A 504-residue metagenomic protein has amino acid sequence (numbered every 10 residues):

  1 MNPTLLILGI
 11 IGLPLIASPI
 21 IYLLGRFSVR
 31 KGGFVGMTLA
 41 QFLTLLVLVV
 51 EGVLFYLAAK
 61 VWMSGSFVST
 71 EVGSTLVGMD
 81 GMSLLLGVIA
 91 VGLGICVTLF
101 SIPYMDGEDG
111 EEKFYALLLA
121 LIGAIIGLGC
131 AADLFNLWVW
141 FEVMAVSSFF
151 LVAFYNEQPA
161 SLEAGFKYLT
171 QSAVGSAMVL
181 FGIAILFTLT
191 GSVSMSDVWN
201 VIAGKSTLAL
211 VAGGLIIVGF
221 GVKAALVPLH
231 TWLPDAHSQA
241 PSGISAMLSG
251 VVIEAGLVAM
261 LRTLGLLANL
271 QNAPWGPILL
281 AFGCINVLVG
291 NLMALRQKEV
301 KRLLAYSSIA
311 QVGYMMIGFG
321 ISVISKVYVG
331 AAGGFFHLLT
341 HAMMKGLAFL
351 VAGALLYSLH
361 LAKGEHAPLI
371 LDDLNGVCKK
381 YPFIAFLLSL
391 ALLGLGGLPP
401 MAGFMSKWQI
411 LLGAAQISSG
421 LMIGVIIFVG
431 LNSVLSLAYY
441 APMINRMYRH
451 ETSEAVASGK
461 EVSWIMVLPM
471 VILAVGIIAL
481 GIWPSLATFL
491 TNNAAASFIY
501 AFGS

Functional and structural regions predicted by a protein language model:
M1-G9, L15-A116, S196-D197, N492-F502: Transmembrane helix-loop-helix hairpins at membrane boundaries of multipass inner-membrane proteins
I11-I21, L48-A58, G87-T98, I122-I125 (+7 more regions): Helical transmembrane-bundle signal
F27-S28, L57-V68, V97-G110, T188-L189 (+5 more regions): Juxtamembrane transmembrane-helix termini
V35-L48, E163-A173, K380-A385, S463-I472: Alpha-helical transmembrane segments and their helix-start/interface "positive-inside/aromatic belt" motifs in integral
G52-W62, L180-F187, L398-P399, L480-S485: C-terminal TM-helix exit segments that contain a strictly Trp-centered aromatic cap at the helix terminus
C96-M105, I122-F135, F149-W408, L412-S436: Hydrophobic transmembrane alpha-helices and their helix-loop junctions in integral membrane proteins
E142: Short phosphate-coordinating micro-motif centered on Lys-Gly-acidic
A240, S358, A362-A385, S433 (+1 more regions): Cytoplasmic/organellar membrane-interface segments at the starts of transmembrane helices in multi-pass inner-membrane
